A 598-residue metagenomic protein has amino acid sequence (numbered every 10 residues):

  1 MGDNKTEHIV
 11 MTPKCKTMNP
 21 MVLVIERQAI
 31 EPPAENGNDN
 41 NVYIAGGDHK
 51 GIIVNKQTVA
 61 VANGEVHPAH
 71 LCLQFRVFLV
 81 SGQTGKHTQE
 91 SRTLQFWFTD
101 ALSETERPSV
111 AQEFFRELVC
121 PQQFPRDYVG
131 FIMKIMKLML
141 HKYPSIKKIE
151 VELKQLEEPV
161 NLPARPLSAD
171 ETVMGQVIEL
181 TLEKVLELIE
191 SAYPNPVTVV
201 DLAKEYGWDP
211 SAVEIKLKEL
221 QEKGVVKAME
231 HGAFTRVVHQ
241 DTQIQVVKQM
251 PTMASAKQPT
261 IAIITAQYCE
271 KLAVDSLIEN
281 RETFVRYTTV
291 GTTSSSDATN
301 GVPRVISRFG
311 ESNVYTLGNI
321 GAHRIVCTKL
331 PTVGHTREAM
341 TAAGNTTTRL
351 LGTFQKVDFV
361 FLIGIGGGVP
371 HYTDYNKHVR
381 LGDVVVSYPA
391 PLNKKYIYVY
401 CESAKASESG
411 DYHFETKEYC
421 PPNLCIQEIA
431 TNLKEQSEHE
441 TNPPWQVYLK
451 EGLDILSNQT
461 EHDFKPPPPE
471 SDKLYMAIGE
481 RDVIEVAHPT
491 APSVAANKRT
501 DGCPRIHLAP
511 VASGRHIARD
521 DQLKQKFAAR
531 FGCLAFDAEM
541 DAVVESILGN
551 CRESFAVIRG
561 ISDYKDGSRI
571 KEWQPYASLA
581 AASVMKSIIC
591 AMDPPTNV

Functional and structural regions predicted by a protein language model:
M1-V598: Intrinsic-disorder/coil detector with helix-boundary
